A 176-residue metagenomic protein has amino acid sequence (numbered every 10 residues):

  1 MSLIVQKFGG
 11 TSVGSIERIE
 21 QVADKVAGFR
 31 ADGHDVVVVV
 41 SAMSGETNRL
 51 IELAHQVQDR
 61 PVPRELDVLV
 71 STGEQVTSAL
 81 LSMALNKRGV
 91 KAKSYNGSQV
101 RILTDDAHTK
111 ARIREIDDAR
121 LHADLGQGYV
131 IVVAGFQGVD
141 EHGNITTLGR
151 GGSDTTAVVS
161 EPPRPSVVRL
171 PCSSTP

Functional and structural regions predicted by a protein language model:
M1-P176: Nucleotide/pyrophosphate-binding catalytic subdomain
